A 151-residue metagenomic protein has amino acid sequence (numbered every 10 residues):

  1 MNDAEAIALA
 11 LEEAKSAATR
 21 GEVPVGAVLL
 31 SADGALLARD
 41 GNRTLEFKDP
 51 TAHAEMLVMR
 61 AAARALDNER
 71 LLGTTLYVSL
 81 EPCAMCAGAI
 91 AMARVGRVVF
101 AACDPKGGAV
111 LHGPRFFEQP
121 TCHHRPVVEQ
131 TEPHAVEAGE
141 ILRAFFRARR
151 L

Functional and structural regions predicted by a protein language model:
M1-A17, P82, G88-L151: Zinc-dependent deaminase
G21-E22, G73, R94: Glycine-centered short loops/turns at secondary-structure junctions
V25-G34: Short beta-strand scaffold segments in enzyme catalytic cores
G41-N42: Residue-level structural signal for beta-strand termini and adjacent loop
E46-M56: A short, polar/charged loop-to-alpha-helix boundary motif
H53-E55, L66, L72: Signature of N-terminal electron-transfer/Fe-S-associated modules in redox systems
N68-L80: Immediate flanking context of iron-sulfur cluster ligation sites
